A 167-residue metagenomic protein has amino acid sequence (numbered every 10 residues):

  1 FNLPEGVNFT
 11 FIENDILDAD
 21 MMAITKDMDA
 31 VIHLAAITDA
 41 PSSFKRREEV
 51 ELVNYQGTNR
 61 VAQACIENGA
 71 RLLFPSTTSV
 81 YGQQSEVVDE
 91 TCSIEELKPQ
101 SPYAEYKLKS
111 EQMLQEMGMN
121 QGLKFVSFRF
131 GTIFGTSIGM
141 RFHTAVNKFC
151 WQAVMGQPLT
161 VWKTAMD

Functional and structural regions predicted by a protein language model:
F1-A30: N-terminal Rossmann/SDR dinucleotide-binding element
T10, R71, K124-V126: Structural signature of beta-strand start/N-cap positions in the alpha/beta core of ABC transporter nucleotide-binding
K26-V31, K45-L73: NAD(P)-cofactor binding segment of oxidoreductase domains
A35-A36, C65, S110: Small-residue (primarily alanine) positions within well-ordered alpha-helices, especially packing/interaction faces
A35-T38, S76-T78: Conserved NAD(P)H cofactor-binding loop of Rossmann-fold oxidoreductase domains
S42-S43, E95-E96, F125-G139, K148-D167: A conserved pocket-lining segment of Rossmann-fold NAD(P)-dependent short-chain dehydrogenase/reductase
K45-E48, L52-R60, V80, S85-S127 (+2 more regions): Catalytic helix-loop patch of NAD(P)-dependent Rossmann-fold dehydrogenases
